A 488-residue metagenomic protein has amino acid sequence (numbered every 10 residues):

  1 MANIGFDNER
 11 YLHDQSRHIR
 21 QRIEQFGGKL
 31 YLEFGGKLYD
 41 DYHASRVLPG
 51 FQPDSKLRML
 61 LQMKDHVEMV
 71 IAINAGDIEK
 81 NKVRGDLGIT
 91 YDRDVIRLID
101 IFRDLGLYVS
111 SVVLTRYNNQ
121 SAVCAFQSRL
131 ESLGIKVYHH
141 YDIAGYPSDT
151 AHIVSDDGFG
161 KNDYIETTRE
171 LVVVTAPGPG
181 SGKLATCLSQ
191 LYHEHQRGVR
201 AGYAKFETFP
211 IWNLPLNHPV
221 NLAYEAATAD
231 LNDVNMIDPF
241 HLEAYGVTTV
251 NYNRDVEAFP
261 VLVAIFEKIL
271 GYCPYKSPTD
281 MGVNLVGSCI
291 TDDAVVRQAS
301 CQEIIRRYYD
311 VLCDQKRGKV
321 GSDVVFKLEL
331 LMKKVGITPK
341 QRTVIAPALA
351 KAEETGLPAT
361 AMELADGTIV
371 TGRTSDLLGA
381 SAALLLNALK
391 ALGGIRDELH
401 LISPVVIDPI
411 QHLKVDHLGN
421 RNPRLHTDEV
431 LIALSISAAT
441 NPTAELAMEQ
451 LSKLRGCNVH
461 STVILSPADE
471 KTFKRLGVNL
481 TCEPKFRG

Functional and structural regions predicted by a protein language model:
M1-T175, Q190-K351, L357, L364-D366 (+2 more regions): Flexible phosphate-sensing "switch/lid" loops adjacent to ATP/NTP-binding sites across phosphate-transfer
G178-P179: The conserved Walker
T186: Hydrophobic positions on the alpha1 helix immediately C-terminal to the Walker A/P-loop
G202, T374-S375: Residue-level structural signal for beta-strand termini and adjacent loop
L377-G393: A short, polar/charged loop-to-alpha-helix boundary motif
R396: Long C-terminal interaction/binding lobes of large macromolecular proteins
H400-G419, E429: Active-site pocket-lining segment
